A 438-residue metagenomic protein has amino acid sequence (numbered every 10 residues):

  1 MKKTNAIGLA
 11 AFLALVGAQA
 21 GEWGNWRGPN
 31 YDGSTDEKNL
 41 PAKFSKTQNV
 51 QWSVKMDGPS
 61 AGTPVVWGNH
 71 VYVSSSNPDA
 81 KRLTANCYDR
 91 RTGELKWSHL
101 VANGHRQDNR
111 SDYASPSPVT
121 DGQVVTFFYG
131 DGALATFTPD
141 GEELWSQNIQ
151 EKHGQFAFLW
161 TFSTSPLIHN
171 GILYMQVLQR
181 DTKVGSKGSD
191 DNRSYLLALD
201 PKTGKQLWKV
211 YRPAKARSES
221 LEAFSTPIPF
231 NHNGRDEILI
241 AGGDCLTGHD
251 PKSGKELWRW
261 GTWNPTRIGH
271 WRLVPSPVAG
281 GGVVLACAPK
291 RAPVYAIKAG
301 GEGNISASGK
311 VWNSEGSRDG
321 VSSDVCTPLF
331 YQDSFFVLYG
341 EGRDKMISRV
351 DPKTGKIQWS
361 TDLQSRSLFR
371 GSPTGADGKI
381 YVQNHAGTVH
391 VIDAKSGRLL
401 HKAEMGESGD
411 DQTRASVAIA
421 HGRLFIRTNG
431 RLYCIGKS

Functional and structural regions predicted by a protein language model:
M1-G8: Bacterial N-terminal signal peptides that target proteins for export
A10-Q19: Hydrophobic h-region of N-terminal signal peptides that target proteins for export in Gram-negative bacteria
Q19-S438: Noncatalytic, solvent-exposed loop/strand surfaces of beta-propeller-type extracellular/periplasmic domains
